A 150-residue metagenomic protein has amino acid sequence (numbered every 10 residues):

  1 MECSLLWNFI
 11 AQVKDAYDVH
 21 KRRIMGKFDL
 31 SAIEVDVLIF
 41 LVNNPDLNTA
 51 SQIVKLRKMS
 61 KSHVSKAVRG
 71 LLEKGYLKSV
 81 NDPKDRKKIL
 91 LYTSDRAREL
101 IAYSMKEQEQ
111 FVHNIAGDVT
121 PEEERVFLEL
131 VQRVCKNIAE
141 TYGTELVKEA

Functional and structural regions predicted by a protein language model:
M1-F28, K74: N-terminal leader segment of winged-helix/HTH proteins
I10, L38-L41, V131: Hydrophobic structural patches
K14, P45, I101, C135-A139: A structural signal for well-ordered alpha-helices, especially hydrophobic packing surfaces of coiled-coils
D18, R69-E129: Charged, amphipathic alpha-helical coiled-coil/dimerization segments
V19-H63: N-terminal helix-turn-helix DNA-binding core of bacterial DNA-binding proteins
K27-S31, H63-K66, G70, T120 (+1 more regions): Short glycine/proline-centered loop/turn elements that form peptide/ligand docking sites
E122-A150: C-terminal regulatory/oligomerization modules of transcriptional regulators
